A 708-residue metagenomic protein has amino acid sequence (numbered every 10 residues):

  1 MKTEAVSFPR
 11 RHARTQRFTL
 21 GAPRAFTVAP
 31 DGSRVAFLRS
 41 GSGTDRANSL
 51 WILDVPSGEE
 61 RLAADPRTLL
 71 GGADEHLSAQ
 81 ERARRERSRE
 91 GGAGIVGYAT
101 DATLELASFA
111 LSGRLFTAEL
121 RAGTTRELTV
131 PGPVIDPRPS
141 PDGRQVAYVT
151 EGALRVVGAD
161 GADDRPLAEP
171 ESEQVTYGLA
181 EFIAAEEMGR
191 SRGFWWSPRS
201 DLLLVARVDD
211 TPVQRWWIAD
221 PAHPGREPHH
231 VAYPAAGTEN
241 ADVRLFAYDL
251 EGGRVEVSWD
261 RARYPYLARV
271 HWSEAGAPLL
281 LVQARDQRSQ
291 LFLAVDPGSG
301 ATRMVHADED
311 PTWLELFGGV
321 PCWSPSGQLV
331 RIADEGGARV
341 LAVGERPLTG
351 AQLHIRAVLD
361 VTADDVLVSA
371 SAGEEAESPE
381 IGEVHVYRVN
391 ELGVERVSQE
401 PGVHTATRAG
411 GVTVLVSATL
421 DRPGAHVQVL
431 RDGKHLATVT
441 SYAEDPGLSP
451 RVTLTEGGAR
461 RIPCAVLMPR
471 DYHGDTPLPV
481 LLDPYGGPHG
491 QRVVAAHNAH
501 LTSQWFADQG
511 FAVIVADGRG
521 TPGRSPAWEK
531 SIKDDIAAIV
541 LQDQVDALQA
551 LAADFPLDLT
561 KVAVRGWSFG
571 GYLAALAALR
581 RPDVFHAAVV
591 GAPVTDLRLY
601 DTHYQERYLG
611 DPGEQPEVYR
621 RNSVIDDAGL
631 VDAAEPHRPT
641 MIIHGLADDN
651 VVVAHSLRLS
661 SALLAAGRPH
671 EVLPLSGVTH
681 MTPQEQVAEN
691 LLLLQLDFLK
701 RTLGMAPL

Functional and structural regions predicted by a protein language model:
M1-E395, P401-H404: Beta-propeller folds
A25, T407-L708: Serine-hydrolase catalytic core recognition
P131-G132, E400, Y485, S676: Histidine-centered beta-alpha loop that forms part of the nucleotide-sugar donor binding/catalytic region in diverse
